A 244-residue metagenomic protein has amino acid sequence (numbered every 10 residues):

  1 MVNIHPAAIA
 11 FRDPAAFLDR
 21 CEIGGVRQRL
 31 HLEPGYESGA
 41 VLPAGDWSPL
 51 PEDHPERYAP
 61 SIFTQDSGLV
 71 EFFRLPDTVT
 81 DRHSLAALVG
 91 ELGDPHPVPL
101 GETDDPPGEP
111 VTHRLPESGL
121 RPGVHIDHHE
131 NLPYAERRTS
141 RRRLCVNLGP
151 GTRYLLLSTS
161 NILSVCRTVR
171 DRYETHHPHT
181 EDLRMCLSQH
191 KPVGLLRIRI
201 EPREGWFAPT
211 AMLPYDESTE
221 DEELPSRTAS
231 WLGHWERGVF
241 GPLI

Functional and structural regions predicted by a protein language model:
M1-D105: N-terminal auxiliary "cap/dimerization" subdomain that precedes the catalytic jelly-roll/cupin core of mononuclear
I4, H113, L144-V146: Short, hydrophobic/proline-enriched secondary-structure or compact coil segments at domain edges
P95-Y134: Extended, Lys/Arg-enriched charged tracts that mediate electrostatic binding to polyanionic substrates
G119-T139, P178-K191: Short linear interaction motifs
Y134-A135, L144-C145, L196-R197: Beta-strand elements of modular eukaryotic interaction domains
S140-T152, T159: Short, conserved beta-strand element in jelly-roll/cupin
T152-W206: Double-stranded beta-helix
C186-I244: Catalytic core of Fe(II)/2-oxoglutarate
